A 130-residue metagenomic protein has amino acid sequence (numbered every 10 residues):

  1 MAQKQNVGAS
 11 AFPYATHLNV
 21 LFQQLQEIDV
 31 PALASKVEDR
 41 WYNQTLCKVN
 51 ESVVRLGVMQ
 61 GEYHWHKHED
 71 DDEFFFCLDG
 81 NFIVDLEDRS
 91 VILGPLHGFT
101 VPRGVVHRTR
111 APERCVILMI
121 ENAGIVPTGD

Functional and structural regions predicted by a protein language model:
M1-R55: A short, N-terminal "cap"/entry segment at the start of jelly-roll beta-barrel domains of the cupin/DSBH fold
D39-R40, V53-E69: Conserved short histidine dyad/triad with adjacent acidic residue
N50, D85-R89, P112: Short strand-coil-strand connectors
N50, L78-D79, G94-P95, E113: A cytosolic small-molecule/anion-sensing beta-strand core signal
V58-M59, H68-D85, I120: Short, conserved beta-strand element in jelly-roll/cupin
E87-R103: Short acidic-glycine-tyrosine-enriched beta hairpin
R103-D130: Ligand-binding loop in jelly-roll beta-barrel domains
